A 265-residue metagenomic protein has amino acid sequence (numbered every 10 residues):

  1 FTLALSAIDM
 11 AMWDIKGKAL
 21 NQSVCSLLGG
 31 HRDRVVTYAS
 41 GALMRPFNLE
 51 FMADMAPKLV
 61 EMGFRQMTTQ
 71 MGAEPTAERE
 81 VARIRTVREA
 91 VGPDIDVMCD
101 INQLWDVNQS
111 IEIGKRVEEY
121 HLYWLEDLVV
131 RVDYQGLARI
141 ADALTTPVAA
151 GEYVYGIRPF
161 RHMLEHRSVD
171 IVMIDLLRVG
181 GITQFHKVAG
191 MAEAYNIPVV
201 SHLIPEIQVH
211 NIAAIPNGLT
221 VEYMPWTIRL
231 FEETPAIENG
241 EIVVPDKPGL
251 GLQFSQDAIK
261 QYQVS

Functional and structural regions predicted by a protein language model:
F1-V97, N102-L104, N108-I111, K115-E119 (+1 more regions): N-terminal capping/lid subdomain adjacent to the active-site entrance of alpha/beta enzymes
L20, A77-E78, I101-L104, Y123-L128 (+2 more regions): Short acidic/polar alpha-helix capping motifs at helix-coil junctions
S26-G29, L49, E74-V87, D106-Q109 (+3 more regions): Active-site-adjacent beta->alpha loops and helix N-cap segments on the catalytic face of soluble alpha/beta enzymes
Y38-S40, T68-Q70, M98-N102, E126-L128 (+4 more regions): A cross-family glycoside hydrolase active-site/sugar-binding cleft signature
R65-A73, Y120-E126, S168, V172-L176: Active-site groove signature of glycoside hydrolases
K115, H121, V132-E241: Shared catalytic-loop signature of beta/alpha-barrel
